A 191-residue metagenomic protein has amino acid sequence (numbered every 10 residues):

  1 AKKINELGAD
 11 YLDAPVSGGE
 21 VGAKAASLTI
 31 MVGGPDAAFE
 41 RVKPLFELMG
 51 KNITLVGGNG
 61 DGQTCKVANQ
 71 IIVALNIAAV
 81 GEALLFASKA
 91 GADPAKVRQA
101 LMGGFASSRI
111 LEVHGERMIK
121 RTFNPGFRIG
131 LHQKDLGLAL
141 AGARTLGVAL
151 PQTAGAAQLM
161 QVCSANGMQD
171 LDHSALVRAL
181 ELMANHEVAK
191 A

Functional and structural regions predicted by a protein language model:
A1-A74: Rossmann-fold dinucleotide-binding core
A25-G33, T54, G58-A90, L101-V113 (+1 more regions): Active-site-proximal catalytic alpha-helix in oxidoreductases
N59, Q63, S107-S174: Interdomain hinge/lid region at the active-site interface of Rossmann-like NAD(P)-dependent oxidoreductases
D93-M102, A154-Q158: Beta-strand segments within the central parallel beta-sheet cores of soluble alpha/beta enzyme folds
L171-A191: Short, basic/aromatic-enriched C-terminal tail that caps enzymatic domains
